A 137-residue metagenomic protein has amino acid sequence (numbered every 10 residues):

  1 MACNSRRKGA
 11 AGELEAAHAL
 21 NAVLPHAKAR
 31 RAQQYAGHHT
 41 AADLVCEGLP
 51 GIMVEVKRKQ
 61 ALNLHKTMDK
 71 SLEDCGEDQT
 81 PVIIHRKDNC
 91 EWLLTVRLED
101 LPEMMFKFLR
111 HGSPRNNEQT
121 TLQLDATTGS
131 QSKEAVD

Functional and structural regions predicted by a protein language model:
M1-D137: Catalytic phosphate/metal-binding cores of nucleic-acid and nucleotide-processing enzymes, i.e., regions that mediate
